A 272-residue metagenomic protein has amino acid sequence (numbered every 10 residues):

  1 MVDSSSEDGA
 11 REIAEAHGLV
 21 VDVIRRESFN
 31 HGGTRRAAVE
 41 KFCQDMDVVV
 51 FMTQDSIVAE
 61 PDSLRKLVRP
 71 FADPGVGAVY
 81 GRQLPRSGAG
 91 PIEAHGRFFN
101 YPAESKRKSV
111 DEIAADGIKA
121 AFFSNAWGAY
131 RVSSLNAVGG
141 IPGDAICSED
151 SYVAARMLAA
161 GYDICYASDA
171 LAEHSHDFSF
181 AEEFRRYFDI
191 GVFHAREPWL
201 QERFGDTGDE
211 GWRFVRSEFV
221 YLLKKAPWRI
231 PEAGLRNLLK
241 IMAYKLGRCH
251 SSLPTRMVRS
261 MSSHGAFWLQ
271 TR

Functional and structural regions predicted by a protein language model:
D3-R11, I57: A conserved acidic beta->alpha catalytic loop
R25-F42: Glycine-rich, basic loop-to-helix element that forms the pyrophosphate-binding segment of sugar-nucleotide handling
M46-I57: Short beta-strand-to-loop acidic/aromatic patch adjacent to the donor-nucleotide binding site
I57, P61-A94: Conserved donor NDP-sugar-binding/catalytic core segment of glycosyltransferases
V110-Y130, I146: A recurrent flexible, glycine/aromatic-enriched loop bordering the glycosyltransferase active site that acts as
D144, A160-F184, F193-P198: Active-site donor/metal-binding and catalytic loop motifs of nucleotide-sugar-dependent glycosylation enzymes
C147-V153: Acidic donor-binding loop at a coil-to-helix junction in glycosyltransferase catalytic cores that engages
D189-V192, R196, R203-R272: Non-catalytic, C-terminal membrane-associated alpha-helical segments of glycosyltransferases
